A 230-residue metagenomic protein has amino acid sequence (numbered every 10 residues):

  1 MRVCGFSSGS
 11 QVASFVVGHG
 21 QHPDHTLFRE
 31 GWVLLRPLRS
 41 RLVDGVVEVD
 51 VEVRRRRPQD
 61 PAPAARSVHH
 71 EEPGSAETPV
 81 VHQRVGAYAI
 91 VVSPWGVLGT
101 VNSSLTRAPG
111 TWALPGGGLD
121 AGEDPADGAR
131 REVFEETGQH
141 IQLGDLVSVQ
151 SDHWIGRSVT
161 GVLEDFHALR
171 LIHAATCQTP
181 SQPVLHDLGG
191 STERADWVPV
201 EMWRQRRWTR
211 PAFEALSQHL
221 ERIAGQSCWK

Functional and structural regions predicted by a protein language model:
M1-S14, P73-A113, I141-D145, C177: N-terminal strand-loop-strand
M1-V47: Intrinsically disordered, low-complexity, charged terminal extensions of DNA damage-control enzymes
H19-L35, L114-V147: The catalytic Nudix box helix
R39-I90: Acidic, metal-coordinating catalytic segment for phosphate/diphosphate chemistry, firing primarily on the Nudix
L42-E48, T78-H82, Q150-R170: Acidic pyrophosphate-coordinating catalytic loop
E52, V91, I172-T176, D196-P199: Short, well-ordered beta-strand micro-motif
F166-S181: Phosphate/ribose-recognition catalytic cores of enzymes acting on nucleotide-derived substrates
E214-K230: Charged phosphate-binding loop/patch that engages nucleotide di/tri-phosphates or the phosphate backbone of nucleic
